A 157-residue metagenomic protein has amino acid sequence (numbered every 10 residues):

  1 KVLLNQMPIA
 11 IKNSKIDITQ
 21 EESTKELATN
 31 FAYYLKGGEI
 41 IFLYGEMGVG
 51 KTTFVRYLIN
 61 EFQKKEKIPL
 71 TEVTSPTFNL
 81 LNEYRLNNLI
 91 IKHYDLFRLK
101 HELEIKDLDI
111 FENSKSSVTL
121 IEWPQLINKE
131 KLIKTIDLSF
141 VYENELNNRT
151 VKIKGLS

Functional and structural regions predicted by a protein language model:
P8-A28: N-terminal pre-Walker A segment at the start of P-loop NTPase domains
I41-L43: Hydrophobic anchor at the beta1->P-loop junction of P-loop NTPases
E46: P-loop (Walker A) phosphate-binding loop of NTP-binding proteins
K51: Conserved lysine of the Walker
N60-E72: Post-Walker A helix-loop "phosphate-sensing" segment adjacent to the P-loop in P-loop NTPases
V73-I91: AAA+/P-loop NTPase substrate/partner-engagement loops
H101-I105, F111-S157: Short phosphate-coordinating micro-motif centered on Lys-Gly-acidic
